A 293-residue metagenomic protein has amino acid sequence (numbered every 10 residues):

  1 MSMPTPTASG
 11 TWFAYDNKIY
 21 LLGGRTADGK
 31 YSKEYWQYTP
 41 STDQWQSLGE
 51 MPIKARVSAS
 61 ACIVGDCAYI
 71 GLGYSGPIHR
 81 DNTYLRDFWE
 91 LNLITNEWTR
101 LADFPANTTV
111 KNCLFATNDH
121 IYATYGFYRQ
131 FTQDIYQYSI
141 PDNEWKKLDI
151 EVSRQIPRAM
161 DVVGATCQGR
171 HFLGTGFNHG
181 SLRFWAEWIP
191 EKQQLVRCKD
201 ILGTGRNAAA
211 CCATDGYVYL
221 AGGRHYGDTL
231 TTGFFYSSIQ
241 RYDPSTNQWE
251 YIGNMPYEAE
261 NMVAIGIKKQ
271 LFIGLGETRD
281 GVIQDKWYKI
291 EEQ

Functional and structural regions predicted by a protein language model:
M1-Q293: Kelch-like beta-propeller repeat domains
